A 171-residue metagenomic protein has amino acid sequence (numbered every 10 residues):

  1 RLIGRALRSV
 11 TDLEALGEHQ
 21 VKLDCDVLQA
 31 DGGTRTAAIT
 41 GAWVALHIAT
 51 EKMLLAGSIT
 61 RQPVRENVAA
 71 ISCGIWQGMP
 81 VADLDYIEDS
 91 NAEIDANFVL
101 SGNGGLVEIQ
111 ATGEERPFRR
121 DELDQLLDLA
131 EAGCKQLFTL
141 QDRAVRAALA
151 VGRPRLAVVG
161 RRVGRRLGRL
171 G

Functional and structural regions predicted by a protein language model:
R1-G171: Polyanion-binding surfaces on beta-sheet-dominated domains and ring/shell assemblies
